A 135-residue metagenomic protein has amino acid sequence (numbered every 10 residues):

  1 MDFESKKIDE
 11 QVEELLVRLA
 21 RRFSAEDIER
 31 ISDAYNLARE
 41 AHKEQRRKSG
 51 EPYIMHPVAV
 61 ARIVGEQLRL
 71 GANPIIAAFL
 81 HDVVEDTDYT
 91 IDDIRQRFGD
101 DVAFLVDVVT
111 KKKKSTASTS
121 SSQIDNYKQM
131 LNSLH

Functional and structural regions predicted by a protein language model:
M1-H135: Active-site helical microenvironments for divalent-metal-assisted chemistry
